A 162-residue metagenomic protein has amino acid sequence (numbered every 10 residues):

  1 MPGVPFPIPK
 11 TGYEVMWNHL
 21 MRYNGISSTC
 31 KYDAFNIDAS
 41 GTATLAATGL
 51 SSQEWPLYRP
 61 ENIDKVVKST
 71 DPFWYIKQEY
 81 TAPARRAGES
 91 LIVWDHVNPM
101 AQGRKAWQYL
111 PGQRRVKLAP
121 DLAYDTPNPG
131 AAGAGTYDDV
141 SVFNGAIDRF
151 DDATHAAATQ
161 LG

Functional and structural regions predicted by a protein language model:
M1-G103, L110: Solvent-exposed N-terminal domain segments of exported/luminal and surface proteins
P2-N24, S28, M100-Q102, L110-G162: Flexible, processing/modification-adjacent segments and terminal tails in exported/periplasmic/extracellular proteins
